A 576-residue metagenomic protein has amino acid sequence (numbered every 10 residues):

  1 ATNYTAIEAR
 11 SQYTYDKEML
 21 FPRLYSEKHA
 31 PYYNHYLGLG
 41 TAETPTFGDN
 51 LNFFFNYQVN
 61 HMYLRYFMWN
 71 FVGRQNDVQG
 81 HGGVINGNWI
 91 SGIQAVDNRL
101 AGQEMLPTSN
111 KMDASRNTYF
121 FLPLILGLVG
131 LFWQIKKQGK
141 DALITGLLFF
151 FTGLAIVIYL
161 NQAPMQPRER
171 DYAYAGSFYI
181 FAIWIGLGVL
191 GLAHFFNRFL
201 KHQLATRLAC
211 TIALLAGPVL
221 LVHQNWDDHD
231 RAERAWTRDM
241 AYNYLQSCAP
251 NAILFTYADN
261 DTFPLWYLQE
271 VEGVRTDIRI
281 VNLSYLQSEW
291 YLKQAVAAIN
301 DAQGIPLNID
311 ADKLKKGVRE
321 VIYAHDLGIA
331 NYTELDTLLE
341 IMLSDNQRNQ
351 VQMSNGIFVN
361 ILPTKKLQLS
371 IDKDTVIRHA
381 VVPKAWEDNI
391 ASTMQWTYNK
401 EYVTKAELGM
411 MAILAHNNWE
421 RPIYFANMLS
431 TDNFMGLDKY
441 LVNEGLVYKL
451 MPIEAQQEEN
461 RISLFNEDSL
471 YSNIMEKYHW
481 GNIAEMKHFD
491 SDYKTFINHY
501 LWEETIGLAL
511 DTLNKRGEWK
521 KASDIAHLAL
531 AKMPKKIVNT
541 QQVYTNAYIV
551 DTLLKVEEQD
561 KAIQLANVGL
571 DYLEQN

Functional and structural regions predicted by a protein language model:
A1-Y174, F181-N251, L268-N576: ER/secretory pathway lumenal C-terminal domains and tails of membrane proteins involved in glycoprotein biogenesis
F263-Y267: Phosphate- and divalent-cation-binding pockets in alpha/beta enzyme and binding domains that engage nucleotide-derived
